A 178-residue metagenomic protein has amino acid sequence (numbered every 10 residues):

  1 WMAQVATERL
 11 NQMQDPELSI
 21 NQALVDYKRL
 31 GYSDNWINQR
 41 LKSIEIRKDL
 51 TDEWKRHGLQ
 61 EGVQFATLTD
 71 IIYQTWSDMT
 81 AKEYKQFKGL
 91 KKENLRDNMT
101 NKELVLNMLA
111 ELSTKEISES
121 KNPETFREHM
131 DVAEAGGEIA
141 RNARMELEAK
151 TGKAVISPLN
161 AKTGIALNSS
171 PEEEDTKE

Functional and structural regions predicted by a protein language model:
W1-E178: Positively charged, phosphate-engaging catalytic surfaces used for nucleic-acid and nucleotide handling
